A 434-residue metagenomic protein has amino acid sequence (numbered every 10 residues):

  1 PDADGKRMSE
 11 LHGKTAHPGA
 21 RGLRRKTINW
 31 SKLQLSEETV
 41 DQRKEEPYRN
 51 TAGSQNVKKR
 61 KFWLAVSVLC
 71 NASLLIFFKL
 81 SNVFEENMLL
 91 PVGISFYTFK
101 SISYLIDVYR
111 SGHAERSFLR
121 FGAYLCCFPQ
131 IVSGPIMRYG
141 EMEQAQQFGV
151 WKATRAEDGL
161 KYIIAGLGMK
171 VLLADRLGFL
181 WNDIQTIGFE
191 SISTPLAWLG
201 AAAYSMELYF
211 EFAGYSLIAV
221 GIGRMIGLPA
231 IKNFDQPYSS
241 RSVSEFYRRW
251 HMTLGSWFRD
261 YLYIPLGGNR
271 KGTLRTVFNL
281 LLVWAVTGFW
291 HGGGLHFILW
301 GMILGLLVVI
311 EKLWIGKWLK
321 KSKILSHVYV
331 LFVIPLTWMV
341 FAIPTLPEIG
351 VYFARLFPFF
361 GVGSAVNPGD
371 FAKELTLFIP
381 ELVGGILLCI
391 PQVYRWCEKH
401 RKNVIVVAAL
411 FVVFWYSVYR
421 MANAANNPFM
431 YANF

Functional and structural regions predicted by a protein language model:
P1-G385, C389, R395-N433: Membrane-embedded transmembrane alpha-helical bundles that form the catalytic cores of multi-pass lipid-modifying
